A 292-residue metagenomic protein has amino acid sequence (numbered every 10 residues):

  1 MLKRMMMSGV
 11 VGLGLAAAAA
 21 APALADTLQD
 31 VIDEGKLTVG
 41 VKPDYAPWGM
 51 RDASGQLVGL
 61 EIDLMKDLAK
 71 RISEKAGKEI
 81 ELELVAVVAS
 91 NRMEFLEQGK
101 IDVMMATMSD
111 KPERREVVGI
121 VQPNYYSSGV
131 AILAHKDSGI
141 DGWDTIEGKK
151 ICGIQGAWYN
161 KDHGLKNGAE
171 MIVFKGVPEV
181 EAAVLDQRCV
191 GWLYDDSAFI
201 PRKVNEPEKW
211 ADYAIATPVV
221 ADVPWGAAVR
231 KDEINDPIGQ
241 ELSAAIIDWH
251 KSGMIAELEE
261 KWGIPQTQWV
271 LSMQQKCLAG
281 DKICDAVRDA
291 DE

Functional and structural regions predicted by a protein language model:
L24-S54, G139-I140, D144-K150, G280-E292: Immediate post-signal peptide segment of exported/extracytoplasmic ligand-binding proteins
D26-M105: Extracytoplasmic small-molecule ligand-binding "clamshell" domains of the periplasmic binding protein/Venus flytrap
T27, Y159-F174, W210-A216, A244-E292: Ligand-binding clefts/hinges and TM-proximal coupling segments of bilobed small-molecule sensing domains
T38-P47, L57-E74, S109-D110, S128-V180 (+1 more regions): Bilobed "Venus flytrap"/periplasmic-binding protein-like clamshell domains and structurally analogous long
P43, Y125-A134, D196, V204-S243 (+1 more regions): Periplasmic-binding protein-like
D63-R71, D137, D144, K149-K150 (+2 more regions): Extended ligand-binding regions for polar small-molecule ligands
K66, G77-T145, Y213-V220, D285-D289: Acidic, polar ligand-binding/catalytic clefts
N91, M105-E116, D162-L165, P178 (+1 more regions): A ligand-binding cleft/hinge motif common to bilobed small-molecule-binding domains
